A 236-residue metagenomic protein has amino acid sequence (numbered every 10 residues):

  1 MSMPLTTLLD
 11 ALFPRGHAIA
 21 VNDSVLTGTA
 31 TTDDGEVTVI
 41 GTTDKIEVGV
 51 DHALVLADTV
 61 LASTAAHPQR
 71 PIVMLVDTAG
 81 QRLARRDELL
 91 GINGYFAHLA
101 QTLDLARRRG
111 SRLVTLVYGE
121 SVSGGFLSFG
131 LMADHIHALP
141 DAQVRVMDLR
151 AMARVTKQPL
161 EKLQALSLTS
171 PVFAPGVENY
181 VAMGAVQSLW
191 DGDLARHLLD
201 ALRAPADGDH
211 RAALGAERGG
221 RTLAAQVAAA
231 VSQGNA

Functional and structural regions predicted by a protein language model:
M1-I19, R154-A236: Amphipathic alpha-helical segments at domain termini/boundaries
T6-L9, D23, D33-D34, S111: A binding-site-centric feature that preferentially detects glycan-recognition modules on secreted/surface proteins
F13, V60, T64-H67, L103 (+3 more regions): Structural signal for hydrophobic packing residues in well-ordered secondary-structure cores of soluble enzyme domains
G16-D33: N-terminal short beta-loop-beta anion/metal-coordinating cradle
G28-L54: STAS-typified acidic loop motif
E36-I40, V55-R85: A structural preference for short, pocket-lining loop segments at secondary-structure junctions
A53-L61, F96, G130: Short, hydrophobic/amphipathic alpha-helical packing segments that form internal helix faces or helix-helix interfaces
G80, A84-D193: Conserved catalytic cores of soluble enzyme domains, especially glycine-rich substrate-binding beta-alpha loops
